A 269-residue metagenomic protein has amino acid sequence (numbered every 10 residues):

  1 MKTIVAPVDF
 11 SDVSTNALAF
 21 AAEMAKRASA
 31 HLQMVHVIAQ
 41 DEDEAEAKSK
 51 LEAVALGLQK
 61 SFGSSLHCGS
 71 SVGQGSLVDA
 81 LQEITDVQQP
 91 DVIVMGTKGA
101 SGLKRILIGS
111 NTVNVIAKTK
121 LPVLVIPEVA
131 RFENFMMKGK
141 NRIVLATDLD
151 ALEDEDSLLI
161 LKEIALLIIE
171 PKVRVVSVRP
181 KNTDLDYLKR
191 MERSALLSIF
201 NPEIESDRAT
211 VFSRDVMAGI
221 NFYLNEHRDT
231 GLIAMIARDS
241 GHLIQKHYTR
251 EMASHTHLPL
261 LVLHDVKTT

Functional and structural regions predicted by a protein language model:
M1-N16, A117-S157, S254-T269: Intrinsically disordered or low-complexity boundary/linker segments at protein termini and domain junctions
E23-G57, I168-S198: Acidic, proline/glycine-rich short linear motifs
L58-S65, I199-E203: Short helix-capping segments at alpha-helix termini
H67-S71: Rossmann-fold cofactor-recognition segment
V72-A80, S213-M217: Charged docking surfaces used in two-component/phosphorelay signaling
Q82-E133, L224-T269: Gly/Ser-rich helix-loop-strand patches that form or flank binding pockets for ribonucleotide-derived cofactors
E155-A165, R193-S198: Anionic-ligand binding region
L185-S240: Glycine/small-residue-rich hydrophobic helix-like segments
